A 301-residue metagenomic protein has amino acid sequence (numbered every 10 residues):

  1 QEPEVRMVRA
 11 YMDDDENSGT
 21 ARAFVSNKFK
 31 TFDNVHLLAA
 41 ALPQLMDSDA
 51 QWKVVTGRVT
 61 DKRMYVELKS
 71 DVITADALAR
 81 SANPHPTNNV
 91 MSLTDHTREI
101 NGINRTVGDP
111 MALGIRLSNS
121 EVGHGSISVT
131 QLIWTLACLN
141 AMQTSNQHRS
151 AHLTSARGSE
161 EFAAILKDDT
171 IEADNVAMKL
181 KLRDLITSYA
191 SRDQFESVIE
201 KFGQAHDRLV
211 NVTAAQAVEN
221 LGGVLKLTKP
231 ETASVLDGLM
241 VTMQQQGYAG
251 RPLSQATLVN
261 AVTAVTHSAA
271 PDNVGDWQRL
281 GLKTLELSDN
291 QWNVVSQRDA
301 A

Functional and structural regions predicted by a protein language model:
Q1, T56-T60, D71-A301: Intrinsically disordered, low-complexity regions enriched in serine/threonine
Q1-A40, Q44: Feature for intrinsically disordered/low-complexity regulatory segments and propeptides
Y11, F24, F29-F32, Y65 (+3 more regions): Phenylalanine-focused residue identity feature
D15-S18, A50-V54, I103: Residue-level detector of functional hotspots within protein domains
L37, K62-M64, M111: Residues at beta-strand starts and edge strands
L42-D47, T106-V107: Short, solvent-exposed secondary-structure boundary motifs
M46-V72: A short acidic/basic microdomain associated with nuclease active sites
